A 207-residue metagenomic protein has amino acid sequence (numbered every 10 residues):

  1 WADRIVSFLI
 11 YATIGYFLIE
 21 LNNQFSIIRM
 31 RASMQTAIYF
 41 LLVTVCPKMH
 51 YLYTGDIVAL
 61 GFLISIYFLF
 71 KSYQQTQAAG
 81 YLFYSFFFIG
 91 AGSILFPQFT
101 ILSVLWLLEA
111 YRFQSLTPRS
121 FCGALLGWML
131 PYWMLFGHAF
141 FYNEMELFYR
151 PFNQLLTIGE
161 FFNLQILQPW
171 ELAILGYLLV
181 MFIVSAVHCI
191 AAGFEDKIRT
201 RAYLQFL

Functional and structural regions predicted by a protein language model:
W1, Y149-L172: Juxtamembrane membrane-water interface segments that cap and precede transmembrane helices
I5-F25: Transmembrane-helix motifs of polytopic, lipid-linked glycan transferases
A32-P47, D56-I64, S85: Membrane-embedded helix bundles of polyisoprenyl
S65-G80: Membrane-interface transmembrane helices that cradle and orient dolichyl/undecaprenyl
Y81-P97: Membrane-interface alpha helices of multi-pass inner-membrane proteins
L102-L126: Perimembrane helix-loop-helix junctions
F121-L156: Membrane-lumen/periplasm interface segments of specific transmembrane helices in polyprenyl phosphate-linked
S185-F206: Membrane-interface helix-loop-helix junctions at transmembrane boundaries of multi-pass membrane enzymes, predominantly
